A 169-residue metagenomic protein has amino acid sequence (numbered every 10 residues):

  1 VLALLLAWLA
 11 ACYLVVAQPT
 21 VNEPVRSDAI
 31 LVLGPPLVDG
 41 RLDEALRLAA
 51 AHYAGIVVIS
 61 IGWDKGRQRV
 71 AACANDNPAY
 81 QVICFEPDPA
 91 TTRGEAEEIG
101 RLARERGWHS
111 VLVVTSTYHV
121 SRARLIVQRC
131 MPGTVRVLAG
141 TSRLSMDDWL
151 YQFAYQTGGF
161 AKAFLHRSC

Functional and structural regions predicted by a protein language model:
V1-V21: N-terminal type II signal-anchor transmembrane helix that functions as the membrane-insertion/stop-transfer segment
A17-A154: A structural signal for short, hydrophobic/glycine-enriched beta-strand patches
D148-C169: A transmembrane-helix-recognition feature enriched in membrane-embedded lipid enzymes and envelope glyco-/phospholipid
